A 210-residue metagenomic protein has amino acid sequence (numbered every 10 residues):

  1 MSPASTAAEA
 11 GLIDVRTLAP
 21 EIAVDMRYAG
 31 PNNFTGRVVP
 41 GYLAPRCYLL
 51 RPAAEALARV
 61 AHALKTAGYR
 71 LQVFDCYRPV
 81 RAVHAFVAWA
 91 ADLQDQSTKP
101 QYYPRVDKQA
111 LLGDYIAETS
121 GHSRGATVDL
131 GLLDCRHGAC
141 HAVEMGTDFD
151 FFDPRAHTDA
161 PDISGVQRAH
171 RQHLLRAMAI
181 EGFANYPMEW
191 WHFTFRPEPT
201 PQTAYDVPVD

Functional and structural regions predicted by a protein language model:
M1-C76, V80-M188, P197-D210: Extracytoplasmic cell-surface/polysaccharide-interacting catalytic and binding patches
F193: Conserved metal-phosphate-binding beta-hairpin within the catalytic cores of diverse ATP-dependent phosphoryl-transfer
